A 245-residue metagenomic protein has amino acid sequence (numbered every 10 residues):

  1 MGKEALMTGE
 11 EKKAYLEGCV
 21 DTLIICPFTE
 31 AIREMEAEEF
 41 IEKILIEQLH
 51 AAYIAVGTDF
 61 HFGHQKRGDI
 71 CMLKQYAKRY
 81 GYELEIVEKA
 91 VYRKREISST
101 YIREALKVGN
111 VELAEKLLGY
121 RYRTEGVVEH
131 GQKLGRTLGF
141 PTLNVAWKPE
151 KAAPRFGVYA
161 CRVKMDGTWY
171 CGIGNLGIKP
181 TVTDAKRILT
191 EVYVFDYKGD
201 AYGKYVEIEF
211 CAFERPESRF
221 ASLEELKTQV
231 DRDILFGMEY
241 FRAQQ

Functional and structural regions predicted by a protein language model:
M1-Y80: N-terminal Rossmann-like or analogous alpha/beta NTP/dinucleotide-binding catalytic cores that position adenine
E11, E39, M72, Y101 (+2 more regions): An acidic, carboxylate-rich microenvironment
E11, L113-Y120, E225-F236: A non-catalytic, amphipathic alpha-helix used as a structural packing/dimerization or gating element in enzyme scaffolds
L16, I54, A114, C161 (+1 more regions): Residue-level signal for inorganic ion chemistry
F28, K89-A90, Y197: Hydrophobic pocket-lining residues within nucleotide cofactor-binding pockets
A77-I178: Glycine-rich, Lys/Arg-enriched anion-binding loops that position phosphate/diphosphate groups for phosphoryl
G131-Q245: Phosphate/ribose-recognition catalytic cores of enzymes acting on nucleotide-derived substrates
